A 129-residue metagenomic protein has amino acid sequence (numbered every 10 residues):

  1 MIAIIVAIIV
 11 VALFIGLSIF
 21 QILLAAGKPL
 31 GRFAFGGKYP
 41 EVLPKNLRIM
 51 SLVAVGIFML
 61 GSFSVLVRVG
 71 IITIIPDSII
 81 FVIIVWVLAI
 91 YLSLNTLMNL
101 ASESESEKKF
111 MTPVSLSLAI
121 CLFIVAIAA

Functional and structural regions predicted by a protein language model:
I2-A3, A7, A25-S51: Interfacial loop at the N-terminal end of multi-pass membrane proteins
V6, V10-L17, L47-I57, G61 (+3 more regions): Hydrophobic alpha-helical transmembrane segments of polytopic
A12-G31: N-terminal signal-anchor/start-transfer transmembrane helix
F20-L24, S64, L94, M98-S102: Membrane-water interface at transmembrane helix exits
G27-E41, L66-D77, S106: Juxtamembrane membrane-water interface segments of multi-pass membrane proteins, especially cytoplasmic-side
L60-N95: Mid-chain, well-packed structural core segment of small domains
V67-I71, L122-A129: Juxtamembrane boundary at the C-terminal end of a transmembrane helix
T96-F110, A126-A129: Membrane-helix boundary connector in multi-pass membrane proteins
